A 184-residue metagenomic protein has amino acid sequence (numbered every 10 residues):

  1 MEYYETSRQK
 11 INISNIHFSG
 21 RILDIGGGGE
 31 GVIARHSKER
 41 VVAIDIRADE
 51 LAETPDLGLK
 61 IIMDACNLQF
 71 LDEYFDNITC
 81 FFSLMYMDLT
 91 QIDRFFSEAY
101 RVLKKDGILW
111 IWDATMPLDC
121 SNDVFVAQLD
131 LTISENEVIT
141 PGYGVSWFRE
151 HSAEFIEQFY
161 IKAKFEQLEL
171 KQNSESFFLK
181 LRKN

Functional and structural regions predicted by a protein language model:
E2-S19: Conserved alpha-helix/loop element of class I SAM-dependent methyltransferases that forms part of the SAM/SAH-binding
L23-N67: Class I SAM-dependent methyltransferase SAM/SAH-binding core
C66-I78: A short acidic, Gly/Pro-enriched loop at the edge of an enzyme's catalytic core that lines a small-molecule cofactor
N77-Q91: A short SAM/SAH-binding and catalytic strip from SAM-dependent methyltransferases
D93-K105: A short glycine-rich, Lys/Arg-flanked "PGG" loop and its adjoining helix->strand segment in the class I
D106-A114: Conserved beta-strand signature within the Rossmann-like core of class I S-adenosyl-L-methionine
A114-A163, E169: C-terminal alpha-helical "lid/dimerization" subdomain adjacent to the S-adenosyl-L-methionine
A163-N184: Core SAM-dependent methyltransferase catalytic element
